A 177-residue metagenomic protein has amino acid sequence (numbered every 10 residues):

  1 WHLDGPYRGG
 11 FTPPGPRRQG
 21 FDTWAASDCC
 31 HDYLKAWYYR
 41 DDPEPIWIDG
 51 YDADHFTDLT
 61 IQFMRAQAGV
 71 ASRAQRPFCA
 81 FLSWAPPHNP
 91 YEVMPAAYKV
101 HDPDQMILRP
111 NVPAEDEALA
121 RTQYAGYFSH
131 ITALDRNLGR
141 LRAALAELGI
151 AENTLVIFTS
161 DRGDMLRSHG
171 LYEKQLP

Functional and structural regions predicted by a protein language model:
W1-H2, A85: Alpha-helix/helix-capping structural signal
H2-G9, M64-V70: Short regulatory "switch" loops immediately downstream of catalytic or recognition motifs within protein catalytic
L3-P13, R17-D28, R162-S168: C-terminal cap/loop subdomain of S1 sulfatases and analogous C-terminal strand-loop tails that border
D4-G10, T57, E152-T154: Polar, surface-exposed loop/tail segments that function as active-site lids or cofactor/substrate-recognition elements
S27-H55, I61-P177: Active-site-proximal cap/lid insertion segments
